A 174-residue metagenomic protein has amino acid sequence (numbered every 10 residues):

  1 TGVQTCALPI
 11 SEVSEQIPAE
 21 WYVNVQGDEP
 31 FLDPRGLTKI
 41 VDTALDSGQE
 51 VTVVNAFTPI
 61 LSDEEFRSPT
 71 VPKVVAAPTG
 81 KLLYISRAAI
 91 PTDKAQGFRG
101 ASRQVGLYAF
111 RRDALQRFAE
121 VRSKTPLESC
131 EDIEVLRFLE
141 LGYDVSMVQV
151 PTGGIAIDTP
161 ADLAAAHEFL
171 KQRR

Functional and structural regions predicted by a protein language model:
T1-L8: Short, small-residue-biased leader/transition segments that mark boundaries at the very start of proteins
P9-E12, R35-I40, A165: Alpha-helical elements of Rossmann-like donor-binding domains used by nucleotide-donor carbohydrate transfer enzymes
E15, L45-G48, K171: Residue-level signal for alpha-helix termini/capping positions
A19, Q49-V53, Y143: Short, high-confidence coil segments that cap the C-terminus of an alpha-helix and link into the following beta-strand
Y22-V23: Short aromatic/hydrophobic "clamp" motif used to bind/position activated sugar donors
G27-E29: Short acidic donor-binding/metal-coordinating loop in glycosyltransferase active sites
L32-K124: Conserved core of the sugar-phosphate nucleotidyltransferase
R99-R174: Conserved alpha/beta core of the MobA/IspD/sugar-nucleotide pyrophosphorylase nucleotidyltransferase superfamily
